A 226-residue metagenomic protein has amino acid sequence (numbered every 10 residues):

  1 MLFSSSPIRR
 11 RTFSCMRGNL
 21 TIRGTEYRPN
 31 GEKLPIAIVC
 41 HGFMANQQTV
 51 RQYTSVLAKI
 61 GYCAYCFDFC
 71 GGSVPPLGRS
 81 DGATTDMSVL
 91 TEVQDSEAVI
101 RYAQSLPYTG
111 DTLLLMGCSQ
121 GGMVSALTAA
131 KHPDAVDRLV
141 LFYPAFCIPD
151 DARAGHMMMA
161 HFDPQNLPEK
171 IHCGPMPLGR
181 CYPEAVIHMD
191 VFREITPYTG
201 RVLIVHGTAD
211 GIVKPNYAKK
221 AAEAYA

Functional and structural regions predicted by a protein language model:
M1-G31: N-terminal cap/lid segment of alpha/beta-hydrolase-fold proteins
F43-S55: The serine-hydrolase catalytic nucleophile loop
T49, T85-L106: Alpha/beta-hydrolase active-site loop
T54-R79: Conserved alpha/beta-hydrolase
P107-C118: Alpha/beta-hydrolase fold nucleophile elbow
K131-L178: Hydrolase active-site cap/lid region
Y198, I204-H206, D210: Short beta-strand/loop motif that positions the catalytic acidic residue of the alpha/beta-hydrolase fold
G211-Y217: Conserved alpha/beta-hydrolase "acid-adjacent" motif
